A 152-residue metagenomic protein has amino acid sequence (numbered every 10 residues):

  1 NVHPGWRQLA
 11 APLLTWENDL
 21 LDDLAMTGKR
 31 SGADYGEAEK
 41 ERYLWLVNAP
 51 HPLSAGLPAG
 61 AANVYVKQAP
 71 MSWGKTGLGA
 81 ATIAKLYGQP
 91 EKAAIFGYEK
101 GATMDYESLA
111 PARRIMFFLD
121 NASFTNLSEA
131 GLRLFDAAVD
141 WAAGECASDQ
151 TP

Functional and structural regions predicted by a protein language model:
N1, N18, L86, L119-D120: Structural motif
N1-L21: Helical hinge/lid and interdomain linker segments adjacent to catalytic or ligand-binding clefts that mediate domain
G5-L9, K75-T76, E107-P111: Extracellular/periplasmic catalytic domains that process cell-envelope and extracellular macromolecules
Q8, A55, A137-D140: Charged/polar, solvent-exposed surface patches and flexible loops
A10-L13, T82, A138, T151-P152: Generic low-polarity alpha-helical segments
A10-P12, H51, S128: Helix N-terminus capping/helix-initiation residues
L14-E91: An acidic, glycine-rich "communication" segment
P90-P152: Extracellular ligand-binding/catalytic regions of CAZymes and related secreted enzymes and adhesion modules
